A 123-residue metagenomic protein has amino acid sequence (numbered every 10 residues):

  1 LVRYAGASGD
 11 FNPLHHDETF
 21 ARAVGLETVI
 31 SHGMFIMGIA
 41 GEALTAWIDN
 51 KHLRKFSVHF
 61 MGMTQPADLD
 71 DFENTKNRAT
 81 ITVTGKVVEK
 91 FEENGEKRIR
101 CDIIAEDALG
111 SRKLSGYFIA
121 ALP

Functional and structural regions predicted by a protein language model:
L1-S31: Catalytic strand-loop segment that frames the active site of acyl-thioester-processing enzymes
G6-D10, T45-N50, A108: Short, intrinsically disordered, mixed-charge
V24-S31, F35-V87: Hydrophobic beta-strand-centered segment that forms part of the acyl-chain substrate-binding groove
F72-P123: HotDog/MaoC-like acyl-thioester-processing domains
